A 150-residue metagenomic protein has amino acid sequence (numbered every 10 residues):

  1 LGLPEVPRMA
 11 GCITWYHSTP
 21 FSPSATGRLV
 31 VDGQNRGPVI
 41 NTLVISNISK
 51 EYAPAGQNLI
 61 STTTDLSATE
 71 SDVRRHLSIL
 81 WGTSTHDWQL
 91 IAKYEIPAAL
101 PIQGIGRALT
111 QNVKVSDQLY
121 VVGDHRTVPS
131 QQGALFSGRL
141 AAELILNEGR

Functional and structural regions predicted by a protein language model:
L1-L80: Mid-domain catalytic core of redox enzymes that form a hydrophobic substrate pocket/lid adjacent to a catalytic redox
I45-R150: Conserved flavin/dinucleotide-binding core of flavoenzymes
